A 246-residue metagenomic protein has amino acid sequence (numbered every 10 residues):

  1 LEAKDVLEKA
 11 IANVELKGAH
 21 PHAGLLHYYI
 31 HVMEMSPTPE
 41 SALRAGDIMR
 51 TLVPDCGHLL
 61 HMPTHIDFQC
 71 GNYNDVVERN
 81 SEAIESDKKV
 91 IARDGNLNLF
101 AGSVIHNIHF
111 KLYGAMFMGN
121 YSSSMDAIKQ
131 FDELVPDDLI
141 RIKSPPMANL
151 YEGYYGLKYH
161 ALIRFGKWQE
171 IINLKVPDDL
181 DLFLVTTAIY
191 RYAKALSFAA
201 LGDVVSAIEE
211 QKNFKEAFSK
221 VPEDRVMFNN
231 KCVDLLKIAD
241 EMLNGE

Functional and structural regions predicted by a protein language model:
L1-L60, T64-I66: A conserved hydrophobic secondary-structure block that centers on an alpha-helix together with its immediately flanking
I11-G18, D47-D55, R93, L97-N98 (+3 more regions): Solenoid-like repeat scaffolds
A19-L26, P54-L60, A101-I108, M147-G156 (+2 more regions): Generic helix N-cap/helix-start motif at coil->alpha-helix transitions
H31-V32, I66-D67, L97, G114 (+2 more regions): Residue-level signature for tetratricopeptide repeat
T38-P39, Y73, Y121, W168 (+1 more regions): TPR-repeat structural position
A195, A199-D203, A207, V233-E246: C-terminal substrate/ligand-recognition segments
